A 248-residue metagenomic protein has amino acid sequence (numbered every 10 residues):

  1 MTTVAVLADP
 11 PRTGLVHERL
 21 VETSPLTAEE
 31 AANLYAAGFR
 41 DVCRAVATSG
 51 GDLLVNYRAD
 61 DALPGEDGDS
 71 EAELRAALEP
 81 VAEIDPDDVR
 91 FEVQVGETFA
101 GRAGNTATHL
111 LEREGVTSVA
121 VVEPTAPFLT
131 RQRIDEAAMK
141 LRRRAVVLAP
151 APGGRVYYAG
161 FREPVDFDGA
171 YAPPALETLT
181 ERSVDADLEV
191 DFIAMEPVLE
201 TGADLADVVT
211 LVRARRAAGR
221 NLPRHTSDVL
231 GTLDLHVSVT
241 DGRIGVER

Functional and structural regions predicted by a protein language model:
M1-V21: N-terminal nucleotide-binding beta1-loop-alpha1 segment
R12-E18, P64, V156-Y158: Short acidic/His/Gly/Ser-rich catalytic and metal-binding motifs that mark active-site loops of diverse hydrolases
Y35-G51: A short, N-terminal amphipathic alpha-helix
D67-G115: Short phosphate-binding loop-to-helix
R113, P127-G153: Conserved donor-nucleotide/metal-binding helix-loop-beta segment in metal-dependent transferases, i.e., the alpha-helix
G115-T125: Short beta-strand-to-loop acidic/aromatic patch adjacent to the donor-nucleotide binding site
V165-E181: Short, glycine-/small-residue-rich phosphate/pyrophosphate-handling segment
A186-R248: Conserved alpha/beta core of the MobA/IspD/sugar-nucleotide pyrophosphorylase nucleotidyltransferase superfamily
